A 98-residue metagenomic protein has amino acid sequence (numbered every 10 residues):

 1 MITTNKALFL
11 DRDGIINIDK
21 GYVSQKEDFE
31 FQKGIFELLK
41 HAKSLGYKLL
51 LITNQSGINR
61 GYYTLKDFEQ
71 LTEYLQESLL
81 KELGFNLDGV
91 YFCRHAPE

Functional and structural regions predicted by a protein language model:
M1-L50: Active-site neighborhood of HAD-like aspartate-dependent phosphohydrolases
S24-E27, G57, L79: Generic anion/oxyanion-binding catalytic loop in active/binding sites
I35, L39-T72, N86-A96: Substrate-recognition element of Asp-dependent hydrolases with the DxDx(T/V) motif
E73-L79: Two-metal-ion acidic nuclease core segments, chiefly of the RNase H-like superfamily
L80-F85: Short helix-capping segments at alpha-helix termini
